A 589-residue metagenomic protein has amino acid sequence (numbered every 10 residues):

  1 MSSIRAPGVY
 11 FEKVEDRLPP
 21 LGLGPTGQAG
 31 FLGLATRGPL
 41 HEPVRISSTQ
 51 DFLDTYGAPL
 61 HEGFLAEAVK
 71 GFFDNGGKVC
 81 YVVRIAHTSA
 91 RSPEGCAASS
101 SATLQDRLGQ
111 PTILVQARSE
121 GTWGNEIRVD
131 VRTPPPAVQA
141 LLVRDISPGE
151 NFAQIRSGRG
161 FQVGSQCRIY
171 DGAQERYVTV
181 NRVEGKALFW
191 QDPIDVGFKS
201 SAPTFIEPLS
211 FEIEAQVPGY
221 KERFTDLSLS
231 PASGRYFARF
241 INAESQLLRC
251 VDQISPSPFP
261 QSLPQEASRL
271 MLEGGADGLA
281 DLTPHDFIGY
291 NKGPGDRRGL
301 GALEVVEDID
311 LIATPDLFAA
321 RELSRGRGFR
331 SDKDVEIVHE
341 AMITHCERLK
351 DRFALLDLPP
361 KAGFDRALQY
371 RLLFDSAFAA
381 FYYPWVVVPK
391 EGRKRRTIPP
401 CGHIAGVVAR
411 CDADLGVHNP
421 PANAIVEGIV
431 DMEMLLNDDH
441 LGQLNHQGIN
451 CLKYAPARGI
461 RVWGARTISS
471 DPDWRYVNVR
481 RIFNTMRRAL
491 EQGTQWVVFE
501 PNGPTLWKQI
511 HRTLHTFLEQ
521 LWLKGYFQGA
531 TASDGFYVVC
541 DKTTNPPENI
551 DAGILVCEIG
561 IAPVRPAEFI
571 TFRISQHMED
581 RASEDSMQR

Functional and structural regions predicted by a protein language model:
M1-R107, I113-R118, Y170-A173, Q216-G219 (+2 more regions): Structured, hydrophobic secondary-structure cores that serve as assembly/anchoring elements
A97-Q116, T122-G197: Autoprocessing Asn-cyclization modules and mimics
S100-Q105, G124-R132, V178-N181, G219-S262 (+1 more regions): Short amphipathic beta-strand/extended segments with alternating polar/hydrophobic composition
G109-P111, R159-V163, T204-E212, L555: A short, compositionally biased
A137-Q139, G234-F240, M578-R589: Short, cationic low-complexity segments
Q166, A280-P284, E307, E322: Bergerat-fold GHKL/Histidine-kinase-like ATPase
D171-E244: Small/polar beta-strand repeat architecture
C250-D296: Long, low-complexity, polar/charged, intrinsically disordered or flexibly structured peripheral segments
